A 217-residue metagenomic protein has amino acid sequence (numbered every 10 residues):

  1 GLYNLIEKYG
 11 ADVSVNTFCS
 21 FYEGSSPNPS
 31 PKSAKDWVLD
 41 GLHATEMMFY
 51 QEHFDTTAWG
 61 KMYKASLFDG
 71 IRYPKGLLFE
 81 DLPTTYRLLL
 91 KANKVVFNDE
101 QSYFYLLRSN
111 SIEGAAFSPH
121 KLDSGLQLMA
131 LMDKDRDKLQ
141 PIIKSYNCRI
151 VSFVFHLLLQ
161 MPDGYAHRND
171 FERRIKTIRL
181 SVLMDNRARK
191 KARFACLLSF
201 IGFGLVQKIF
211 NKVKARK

Functional and structural regions predicted by a protein language model:
G1-V96, L106-P119: Donor-binding/catalytic cores of nucleotide-activated saccharide and glycerol-phosphate transferases/polymerases
L82-T85, M129-M132, V151-F155: Hydrophobic alpha-helical core bundles mediating ligand binding, dimerization, or RNAP-core interactions
Q101-S109, A115-P141, M161, Y165-S181: Catalytic core of nucleotide-sugar-dependent glycosyltransferases
S102, S109, V151-S152, F203: Alpha-helix N-cap/helix-start and coil->helix boundary motif
K138-C148, N186-R193: Structural motif
S145-L159: Amphipathic alpha-helical repeat scaffolds of TPR domains
D163-K217: Membrane-interface aromatic/basic loop that binds lipid-linked glycans or pyrophosphate carriers, typified by
